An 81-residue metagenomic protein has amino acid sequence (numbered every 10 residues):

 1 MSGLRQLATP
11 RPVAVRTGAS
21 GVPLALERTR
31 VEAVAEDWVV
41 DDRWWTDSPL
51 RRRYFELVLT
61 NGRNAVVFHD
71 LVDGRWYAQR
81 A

Functional and structural regions predicted by a protein language model:
M1-A81: Non-catalytic peripheral regions of nucleotide-handling enzymes
